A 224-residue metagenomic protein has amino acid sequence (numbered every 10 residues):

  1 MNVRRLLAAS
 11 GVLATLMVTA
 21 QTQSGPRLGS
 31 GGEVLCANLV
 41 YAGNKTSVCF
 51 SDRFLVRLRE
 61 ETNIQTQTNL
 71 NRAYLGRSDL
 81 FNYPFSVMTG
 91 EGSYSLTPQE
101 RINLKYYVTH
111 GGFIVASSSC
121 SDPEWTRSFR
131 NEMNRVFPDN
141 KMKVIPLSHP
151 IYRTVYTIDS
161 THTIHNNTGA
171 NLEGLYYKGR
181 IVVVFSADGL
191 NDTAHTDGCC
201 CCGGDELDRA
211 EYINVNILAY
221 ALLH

Functional and structural regions predicted by a protein language model:
M1-G11: Bacterial N-terminal signal peptides that target proteins for export
G11-Q21: Hydrophobic h-region of N-terminal signal peptides that target proteins for export in Gram-negative bacteria
A20-F85, E91-G92, L190-N191, D197-H224: Aromatic-Pro/Gly-enriched surface loop or interdomain linker that acts as a lid/target-recognition segment
G32-L35, F50-S51, P123-D197, G204-V215: An acidic, glycine-rich "communication" segment
A37-N38, P84-M88, F113-S117, M142-V144 (+1 more regions): Structural recognition of the beta-strand scaffold that forms the well-ordered cores of secreted hydrolase catalytic
Q65-Y74, A116-C120, N140-S148: Surface-exposed patches in mature extracellular/periplasmic domains of secreted proteins
N69-L75, G92, T97-N103, N167-N171: Alpha-helical scaffolding within the catalytic cores of extracellular/periplasmic polymer-degrading hydrolases
F85-T126: Short alpha-beta junction capping motif
